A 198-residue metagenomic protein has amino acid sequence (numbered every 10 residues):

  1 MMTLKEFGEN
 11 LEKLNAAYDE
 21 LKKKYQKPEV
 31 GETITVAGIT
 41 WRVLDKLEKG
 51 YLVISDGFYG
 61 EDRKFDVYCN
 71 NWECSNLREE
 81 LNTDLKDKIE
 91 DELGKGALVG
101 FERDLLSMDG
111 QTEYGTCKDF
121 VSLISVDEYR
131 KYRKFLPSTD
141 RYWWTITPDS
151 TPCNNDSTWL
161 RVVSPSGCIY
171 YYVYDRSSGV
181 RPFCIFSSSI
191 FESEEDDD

Functional and structural regions predicted by a protein language model:
M2-D198: Collagenous Gly-X-Y triple-helix signature in extracellular proteins
